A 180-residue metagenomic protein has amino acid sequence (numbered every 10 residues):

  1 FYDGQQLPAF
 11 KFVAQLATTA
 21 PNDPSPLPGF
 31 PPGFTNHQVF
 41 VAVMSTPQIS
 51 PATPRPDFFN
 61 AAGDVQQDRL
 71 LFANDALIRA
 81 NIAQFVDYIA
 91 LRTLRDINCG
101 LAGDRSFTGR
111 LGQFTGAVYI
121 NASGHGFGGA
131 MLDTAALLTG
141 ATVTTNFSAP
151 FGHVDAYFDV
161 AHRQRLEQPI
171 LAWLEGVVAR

Functional and structural regions predicted by a protein language model:
F1-A117, G126: Alpha/beta-hydrolase
T108-L111, L132-A136, L171: Short amphipathic alpha-helical segments and helix-helix/interface helices
I120-N146: Conserved loop-alpha-helix segment in the C-terminal half of the alpha/beta-hydrolase fold that carries the catalytic
A141-R180: Catalytic active-site module of serine/aspartate enzymes centered on a nucleophile-bearing elbow/loop
